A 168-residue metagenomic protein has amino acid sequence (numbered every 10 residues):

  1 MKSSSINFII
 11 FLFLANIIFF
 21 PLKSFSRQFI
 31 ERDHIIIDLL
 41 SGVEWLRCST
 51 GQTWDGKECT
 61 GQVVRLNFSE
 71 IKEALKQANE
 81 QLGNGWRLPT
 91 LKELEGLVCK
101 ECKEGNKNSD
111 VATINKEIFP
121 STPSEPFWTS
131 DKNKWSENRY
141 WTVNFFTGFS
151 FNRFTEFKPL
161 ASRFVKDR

Functional and structural regions predicted by a protein language model:
M1-I10: Bacterial N-terminal signal peptides that target proteins for export
S24-Q28: Boundary at the C-terminal end of the N-terminal hydrophobic targeting segment
I30-R32: Short, small/polar residue-rich loop motifs at catalytic or cofactor-binding pockets
H34, L39-R87, L91-L94, V98-C102: Short aromatic-cysteine micro-motif
G42-W45, W128-T129, F164: Bulky hydrophobic/aromatic "packing anchor" residues in well-ordered structure
K72-G85, L91-T142, N152-R153, D167: An exposed tryptophan-centered "aromatic clamp" motif
F146-R168: Disulfide-stabilized, aromatic/cysteine-rich ligand-recognition loop
